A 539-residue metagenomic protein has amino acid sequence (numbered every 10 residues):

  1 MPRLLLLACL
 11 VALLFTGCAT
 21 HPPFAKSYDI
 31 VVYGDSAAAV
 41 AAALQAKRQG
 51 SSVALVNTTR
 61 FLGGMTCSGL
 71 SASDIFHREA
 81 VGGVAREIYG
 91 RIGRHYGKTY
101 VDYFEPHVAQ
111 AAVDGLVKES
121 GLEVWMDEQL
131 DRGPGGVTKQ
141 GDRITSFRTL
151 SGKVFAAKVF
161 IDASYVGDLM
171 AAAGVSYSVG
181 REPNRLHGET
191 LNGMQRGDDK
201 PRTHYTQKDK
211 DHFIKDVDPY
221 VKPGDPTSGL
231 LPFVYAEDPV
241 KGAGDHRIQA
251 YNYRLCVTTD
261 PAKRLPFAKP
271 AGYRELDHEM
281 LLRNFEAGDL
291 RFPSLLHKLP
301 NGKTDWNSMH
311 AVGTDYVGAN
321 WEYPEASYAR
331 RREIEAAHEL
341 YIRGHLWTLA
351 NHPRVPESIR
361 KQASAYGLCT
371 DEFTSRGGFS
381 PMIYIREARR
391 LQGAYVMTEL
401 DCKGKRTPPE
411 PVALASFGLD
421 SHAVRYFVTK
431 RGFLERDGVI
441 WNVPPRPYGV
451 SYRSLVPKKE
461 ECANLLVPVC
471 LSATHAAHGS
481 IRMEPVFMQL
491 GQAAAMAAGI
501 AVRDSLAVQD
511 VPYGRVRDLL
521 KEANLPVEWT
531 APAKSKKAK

Functional and structural regions predicted by a protein language model:
M1-L4: Positively charged n-region of N-terminal signal peptides that target proteins for export
L6-T16: Bacterial N-terminal signal peptides
A19-S27: A short, basic/flexible loop-to-alpha-helix module at the beginning of a structural domain
K26-S36: Beta1/beta-strand and adjacent pyrophosphate-binding region of the FAD-binding site in flavoprotein oxidoreductases
A39: N-terminal Rossmann-fold NAD(P) dinucleotide-binding loop
Q45, S51-S52, N57-Q140, S178 (+1 more regions): Conserved N-terminal/central alpha/beta ligand/cofactor-binding core
G136-V154: Conserved beta-strand-loop-beta-strand element in the redox core of flavoprotein oxidoreductases
K153-V159, A163-A538: Flavin (FAD/FMN)-binding glycine-rich loop and adjacent Rossmann-like elements that form
